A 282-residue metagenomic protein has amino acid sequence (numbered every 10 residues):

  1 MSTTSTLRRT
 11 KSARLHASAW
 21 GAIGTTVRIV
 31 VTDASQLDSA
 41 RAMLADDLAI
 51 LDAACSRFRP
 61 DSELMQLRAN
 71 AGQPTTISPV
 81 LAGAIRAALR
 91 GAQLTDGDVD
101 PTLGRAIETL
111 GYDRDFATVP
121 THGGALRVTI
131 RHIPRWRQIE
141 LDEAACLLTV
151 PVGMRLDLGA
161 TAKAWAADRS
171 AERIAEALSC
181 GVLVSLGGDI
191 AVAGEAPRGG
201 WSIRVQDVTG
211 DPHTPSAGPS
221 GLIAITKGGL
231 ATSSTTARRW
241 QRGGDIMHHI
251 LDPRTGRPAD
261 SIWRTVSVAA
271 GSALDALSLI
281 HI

Functional and structural regions predicted by a protein language model:
M1-I280: Mature catalytic core of soluble alpha/beta enzymes
